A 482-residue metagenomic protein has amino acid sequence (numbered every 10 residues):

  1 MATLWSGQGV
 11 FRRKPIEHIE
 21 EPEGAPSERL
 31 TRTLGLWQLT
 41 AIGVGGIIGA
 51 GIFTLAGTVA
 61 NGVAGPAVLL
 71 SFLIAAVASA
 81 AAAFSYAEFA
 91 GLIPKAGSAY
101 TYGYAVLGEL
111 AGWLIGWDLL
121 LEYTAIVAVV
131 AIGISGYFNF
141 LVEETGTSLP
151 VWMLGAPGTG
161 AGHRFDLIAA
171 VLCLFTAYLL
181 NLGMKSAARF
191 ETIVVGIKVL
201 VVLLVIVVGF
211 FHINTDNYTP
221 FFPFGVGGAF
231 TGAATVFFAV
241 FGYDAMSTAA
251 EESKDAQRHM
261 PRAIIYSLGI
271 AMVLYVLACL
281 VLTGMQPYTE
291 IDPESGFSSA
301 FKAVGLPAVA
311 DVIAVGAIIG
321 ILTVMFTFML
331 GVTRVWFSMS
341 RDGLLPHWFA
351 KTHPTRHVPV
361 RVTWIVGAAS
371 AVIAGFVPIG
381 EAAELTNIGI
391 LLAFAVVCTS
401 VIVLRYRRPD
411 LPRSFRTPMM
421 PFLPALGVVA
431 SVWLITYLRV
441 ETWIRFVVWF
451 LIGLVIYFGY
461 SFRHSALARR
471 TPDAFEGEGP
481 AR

Functional and structural regions predicted by a protein language model:
M1-G57, N61-P66, S79-A80, F84 (+6 more regions): Membrane-interface "cap" regions at the ends of multi-pass membrane proteins
R12-T31, L69, T145-A170, I193-V315 (+1 more regions): Helix-loop-helix junctions that connect adjacent transmembrane segments in multi-pass membrane transporters
T31, T54-G158, S267-L274, W449-L454: Extracellular loop-to-transmembrane helix junctions
L36, R164-A170, K254-M272, P307-A310 (+2 more regions): Loop-to-transmembrane helix boundary motifs in multi-pass membrane proteins
F53, A81, K95, D118-G136 (+4 more regions): Membrane-helix boundary/coupling elements in multi-pass transport proteins
T58-A64, V68, V130-G136, G146 (+7 more regions): Transmembrane helix-loop boundary segments of multi-pass membrane transporters
S135, R164-H212, P223-G225, I264-L268 (+3 more regions): Membrane-interface loop-to-helix entry segments
A161-F165, T176, F190, P223 (+3 more regions): C-terminal membrane-solvent junction of multi-pass transporters and transport-like membrane proteins
